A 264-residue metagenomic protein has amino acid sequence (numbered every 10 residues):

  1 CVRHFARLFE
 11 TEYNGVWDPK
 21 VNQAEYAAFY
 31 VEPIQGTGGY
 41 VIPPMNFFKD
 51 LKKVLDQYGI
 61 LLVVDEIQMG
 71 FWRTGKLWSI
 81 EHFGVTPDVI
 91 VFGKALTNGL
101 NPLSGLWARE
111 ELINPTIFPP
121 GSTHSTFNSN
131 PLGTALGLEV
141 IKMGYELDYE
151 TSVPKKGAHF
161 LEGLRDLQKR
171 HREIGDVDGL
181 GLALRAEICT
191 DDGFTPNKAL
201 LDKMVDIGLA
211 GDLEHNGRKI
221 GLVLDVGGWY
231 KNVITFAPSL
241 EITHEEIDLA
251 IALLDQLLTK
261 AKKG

Functional and structural regions predicted by a protein language model:
C1-G264: Conserved N-terminal phosphate-binding loop of PLP-dependent enzymes in the Aspartate aminotransferase
